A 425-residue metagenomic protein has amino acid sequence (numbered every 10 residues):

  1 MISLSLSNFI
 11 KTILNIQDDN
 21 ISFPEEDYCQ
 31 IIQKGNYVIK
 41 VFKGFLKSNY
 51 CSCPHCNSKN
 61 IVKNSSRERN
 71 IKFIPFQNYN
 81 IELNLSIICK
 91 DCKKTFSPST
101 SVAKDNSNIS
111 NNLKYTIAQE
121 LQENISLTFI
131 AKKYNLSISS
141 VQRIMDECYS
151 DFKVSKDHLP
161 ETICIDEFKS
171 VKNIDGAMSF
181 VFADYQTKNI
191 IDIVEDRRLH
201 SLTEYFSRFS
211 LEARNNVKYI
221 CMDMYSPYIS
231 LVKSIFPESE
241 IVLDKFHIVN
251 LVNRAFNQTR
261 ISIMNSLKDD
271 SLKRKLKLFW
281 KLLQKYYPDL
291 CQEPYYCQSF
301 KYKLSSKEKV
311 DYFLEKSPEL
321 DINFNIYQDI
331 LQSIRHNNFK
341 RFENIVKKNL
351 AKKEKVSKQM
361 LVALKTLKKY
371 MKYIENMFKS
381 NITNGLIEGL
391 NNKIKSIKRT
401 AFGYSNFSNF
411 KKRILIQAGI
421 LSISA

Functional and structural regions predicted by a protein language model:
M1-K94, T100: Short, conserved DNA-binding cores of transcription-related domains
Y50, H55, V62, K172-I174 (+6 more regions): Acidic/histidine-rich catalytic cores and adjacent linkers of DNA breakage/strand-transfer/modification proteins
R69, H200, H247-L251: A short acidic, often aromatic-flanked loop/helix-cap motif at beta-alpha or helix-coil junctions that lines enzyme
N70-I174, A213-N215, E375: Short, positively charged, Gly/Tyr-enriched micro-motifs that form contact patches at catalytic or ligand/partner
T95, I235, A255-S262, T400: Conserved, well-folded catalytic cores of nucleic-acid-processing and energy-transducing macromolecular machines
S137, C148-F152, M224, T259 (+1 more regions): The DNA-recognition helices of helix-turn-helix-type DNA-binding domains
R143, E147-Y219, M224-L231, E238: RNase H-like nuclease fold core
I248-D269: Short alpha-helix plus adjacent loop in nuclease-associated cores
